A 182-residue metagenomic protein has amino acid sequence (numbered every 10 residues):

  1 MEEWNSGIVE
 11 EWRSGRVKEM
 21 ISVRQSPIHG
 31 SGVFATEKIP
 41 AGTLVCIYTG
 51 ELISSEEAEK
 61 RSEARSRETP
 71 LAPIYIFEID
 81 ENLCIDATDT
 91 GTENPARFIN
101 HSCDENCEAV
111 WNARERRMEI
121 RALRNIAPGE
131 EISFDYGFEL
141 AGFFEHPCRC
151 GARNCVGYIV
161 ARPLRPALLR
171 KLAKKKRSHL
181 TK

Functional and structural regions predicted by a protein language model:
I8, W12-A109: Catalytic cores of histone-lysine modification enzymes
C103-K182: C-terminal SET catalytic tail plus cysteine-rich post-SET Zn-binding segment of SAM-dependent SET-domain
